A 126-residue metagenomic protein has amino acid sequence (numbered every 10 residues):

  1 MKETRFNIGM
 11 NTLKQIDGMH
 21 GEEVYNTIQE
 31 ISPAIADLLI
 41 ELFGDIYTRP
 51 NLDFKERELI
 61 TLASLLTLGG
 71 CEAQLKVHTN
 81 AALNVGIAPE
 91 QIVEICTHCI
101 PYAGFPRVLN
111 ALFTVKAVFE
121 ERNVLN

Functional and structural regions predicted by a protein language model:
M1-K55, L109-N126: Acidic, glycine/proline-rich low-complexity segments that act as flexible tails and inter-domain linkers
T12, L42, V77-H78, E94-I95: A general alpha-helix detector
A36-L39, G69-L75: Short acidic alpha-helix initiation/capping motifs at coil-to-helix transition points, especially at protein N-termini
I46, T67-G69: Surface-exposed interaction/gating patches
R57-L65, I95-C96: Short, structured motif recognition centered on aromatic/hydrophobic residues
C71-Q91, V108-E120: Extended intrinsically disordered, low-complexity coil regions enriched in Ser, Thr, Gly, Ala and often Pro
A81, T97-I100: Hydrophobic alpha-helical segments of small multi-pass membrane proteins
I100-V108: C-terminal structural segments of small proteins and small subunits
